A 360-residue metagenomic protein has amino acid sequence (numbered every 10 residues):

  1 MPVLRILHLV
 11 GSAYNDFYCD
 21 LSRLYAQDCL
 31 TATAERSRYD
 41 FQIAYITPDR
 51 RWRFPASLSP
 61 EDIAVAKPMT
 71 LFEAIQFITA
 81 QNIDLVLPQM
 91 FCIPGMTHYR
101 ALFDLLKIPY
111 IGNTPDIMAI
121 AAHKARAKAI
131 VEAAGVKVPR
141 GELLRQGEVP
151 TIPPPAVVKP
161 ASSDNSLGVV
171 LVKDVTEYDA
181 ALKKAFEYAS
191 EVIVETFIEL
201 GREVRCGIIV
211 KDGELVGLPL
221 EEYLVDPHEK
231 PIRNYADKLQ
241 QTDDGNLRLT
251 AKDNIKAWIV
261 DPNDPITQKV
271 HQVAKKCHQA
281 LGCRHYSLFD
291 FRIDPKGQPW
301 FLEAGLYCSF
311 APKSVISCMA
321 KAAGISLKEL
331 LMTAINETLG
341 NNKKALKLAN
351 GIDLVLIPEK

Functional and structural regions predicted by a protein language model:
M1-I111, P115-D116, T333, E337 (+1 more regions): ATP-binding N-terminal substructure of ATP-dependent carboxylate-amine bond-forming enzymes
P2-A13, Q27, M118-L215, H271: Active-site nucleotide/adenylate-binding loops and adjacent lid/helix of ATP-dependent enzymes
L4, V10, D261-K360: ATP-dependent carboxylate activation and anion-phosphoryl transfer catalytic cores that bind Mg-ATP to form
F41, P109-Y110, V138, A156 (+1 more regions): Hydrophobic beta-strand scaffold residues
L102, I130, M319: Hydrophobic/aromatic ligand-binding patch that stacks against planar heteroaromatic rings of cofactors or nucleotides
L102-Y110, D174-D179, A322-I325: A glycine- and small-aliphatic-rich helix-loop capping segment at beta-alpha/alpha-beta transitions that lines
T114-A119, Y223-V225: Short, acidic/turn-prone active-site loops that include or flank metal/cofactor- and phosphate-binding residues
V175-D253, P262-P265, K269, P295-W300: Phosphate-binding site of ATP-dependent enzymes
